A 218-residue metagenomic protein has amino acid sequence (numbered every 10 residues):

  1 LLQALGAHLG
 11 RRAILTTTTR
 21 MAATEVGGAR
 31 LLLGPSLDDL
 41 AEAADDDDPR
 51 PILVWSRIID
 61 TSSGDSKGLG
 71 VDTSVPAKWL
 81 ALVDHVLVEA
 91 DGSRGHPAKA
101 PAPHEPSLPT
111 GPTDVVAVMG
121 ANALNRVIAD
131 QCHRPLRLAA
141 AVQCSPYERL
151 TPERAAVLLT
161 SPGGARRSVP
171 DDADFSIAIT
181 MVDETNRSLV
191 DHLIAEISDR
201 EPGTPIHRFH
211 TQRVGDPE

Functional and structural regions predicted by a protein language model:
Q3-R57: N-terminal phosphate/diphosphate-binding loop that engages ATP/GTP or pyrophosphate donors across diverse enzyme folds
A13-T18, L53-S56, V86-A90, H96 (+1 more regions): General beta-strand structural signal in soluble alpha/beta enzymes
I14, I52-V54, D114-A117, S176-A178 (+1 more regions): Hydrophobic/aromatic beta-strand patches that form the interior of the parallel beta-sheet core in alpha/beta enzyme
A22-V26, D60-G64, H96: Short active-site-adjacent helix-start/loop capping segments
L37-A41, T61, V214-E218: A short acidic, often aromatic-flanked loop/helix-cap motif at beta-alpha or helix-coil junctions that lines enzyme
D48-P51, S56-S62, L69-V71, V75: Phosphate/pyrophosphate-binding catalytic cores of soluble transferases and nucleic-acid-acting enzymes
G64-H85, D91-R200: Conserved catalytic-core segment of NTP-binding enzymes
L193-E218: Canonical P-loop GTPase G-domain recognition
